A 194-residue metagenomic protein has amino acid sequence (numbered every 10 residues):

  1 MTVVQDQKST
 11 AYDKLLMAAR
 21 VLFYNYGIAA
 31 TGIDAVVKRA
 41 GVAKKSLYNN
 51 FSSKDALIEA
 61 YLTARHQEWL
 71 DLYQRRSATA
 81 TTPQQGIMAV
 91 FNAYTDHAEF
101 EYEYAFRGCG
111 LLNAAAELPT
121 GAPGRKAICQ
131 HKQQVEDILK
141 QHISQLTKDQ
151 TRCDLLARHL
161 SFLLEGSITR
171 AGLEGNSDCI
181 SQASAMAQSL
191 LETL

Functional and structural regions predicted by a protein language model:
M1-T10: N-terminal intrinsically disordered/low-complexity leader segments
T2, K14, L22-A60: Helix-turn-helix
S9-M17, A29-A30, N50-Q74, M88: An amphipathic alpha-helix adjacent to DNA-recognition modules
L16, L62, H66, R125-E136 (+1 more regions): Amphipathic, non-transmembrane alpha-helical scaffold segments
A60, Q74-E103, A157-L160: Hydrophobic alpha-helical connector segments
A89, G121-Q145: Amphipathic alpha-helical packing segments from all-alpha helical-bundle domains
E101-P123: Amphipathic alpha-helical segments used for helix-helix packing
R107, T151-R170, Q182, M186-L190: Hydrophobic alpha-helical segments that form the core of small-molecule binding pockets and/or dimer interfaces
